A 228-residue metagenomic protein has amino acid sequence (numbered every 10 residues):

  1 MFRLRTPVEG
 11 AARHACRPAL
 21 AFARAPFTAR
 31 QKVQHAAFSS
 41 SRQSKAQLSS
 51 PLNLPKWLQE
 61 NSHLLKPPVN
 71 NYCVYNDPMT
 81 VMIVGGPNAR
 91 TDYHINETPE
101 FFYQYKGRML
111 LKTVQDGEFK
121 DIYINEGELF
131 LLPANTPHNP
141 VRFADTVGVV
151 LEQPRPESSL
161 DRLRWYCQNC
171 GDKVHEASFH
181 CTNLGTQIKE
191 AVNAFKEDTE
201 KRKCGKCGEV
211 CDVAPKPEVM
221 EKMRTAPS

Functional and structural regions predicted by a protein language model:
F2-G85, A89-D92, Q187-S228: A short, N-terminal "cap"/entry segment at the start of jelly-roll beta-barrel domains of the cupin/DSBH fold
V81, D92-I95, P99-Q104, D121-I122 (+2 more regions): His/acidic/aromatic-lined binding-pocket segments of jelly-roll/cupin-type domains and related regulatory beta-sandwich
V84, I95-Q115, G148-Q153: Short, conserved beta-strand element in jelly-roll/cupin
V84, Y123-A144, Q153: Conserved metal-binding segment of the jelly-roll/cupin
F143-R162: A short hydrophobic beta-strand segment most commonly corresponding to one strand of the jelly-roll/cupin
Q168-G171, C207: Short Cys/His-rich metal-coordination motifs, predominantly Zn2+-binding knuckles/fingers
V174-C181, D212-E218: Short Cys/His-rich "knuckle" micro-motifs
